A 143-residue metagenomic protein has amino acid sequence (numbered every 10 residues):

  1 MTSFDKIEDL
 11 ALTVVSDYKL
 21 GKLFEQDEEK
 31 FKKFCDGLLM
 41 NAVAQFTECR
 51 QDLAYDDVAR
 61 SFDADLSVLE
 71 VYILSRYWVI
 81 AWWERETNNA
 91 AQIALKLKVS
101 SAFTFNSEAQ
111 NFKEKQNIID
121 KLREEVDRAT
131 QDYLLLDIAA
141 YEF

Functional and structural regions predicted by a protein language model:
M1-L66, R128-F143: Conserved short "hinge" loops at termini or chain/domain junctions
I7, L23, I73, I80 (+4 more regions): Weak global preference for isoleucine
N41, V99, F103, I118-L122: Eukaryotic calmodulin/EF-hand partner-binding IQ helices, IQ-like basic amphipathic helices, and related
D52-A64, I80-A91, N117-T130: Short, surface-exposed, charge-dense and proline/glycine-enriched linear segments
V68-K115: Amphipathic protein-protein interaction modules
N106-Y141: Polybasic, proline/glycine-rich intrinsically disordered low-complexity segments
